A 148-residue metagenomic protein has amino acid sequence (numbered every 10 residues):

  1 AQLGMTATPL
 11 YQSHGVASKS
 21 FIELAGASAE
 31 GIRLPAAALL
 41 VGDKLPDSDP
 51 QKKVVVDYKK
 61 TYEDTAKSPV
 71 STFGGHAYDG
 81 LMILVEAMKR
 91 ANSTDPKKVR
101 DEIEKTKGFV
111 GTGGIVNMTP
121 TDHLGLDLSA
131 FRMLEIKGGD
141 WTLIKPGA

Functional and structural regions predicted by a protein language model:
A1-A148: Extracytosolic ligand-binding ectodomains
